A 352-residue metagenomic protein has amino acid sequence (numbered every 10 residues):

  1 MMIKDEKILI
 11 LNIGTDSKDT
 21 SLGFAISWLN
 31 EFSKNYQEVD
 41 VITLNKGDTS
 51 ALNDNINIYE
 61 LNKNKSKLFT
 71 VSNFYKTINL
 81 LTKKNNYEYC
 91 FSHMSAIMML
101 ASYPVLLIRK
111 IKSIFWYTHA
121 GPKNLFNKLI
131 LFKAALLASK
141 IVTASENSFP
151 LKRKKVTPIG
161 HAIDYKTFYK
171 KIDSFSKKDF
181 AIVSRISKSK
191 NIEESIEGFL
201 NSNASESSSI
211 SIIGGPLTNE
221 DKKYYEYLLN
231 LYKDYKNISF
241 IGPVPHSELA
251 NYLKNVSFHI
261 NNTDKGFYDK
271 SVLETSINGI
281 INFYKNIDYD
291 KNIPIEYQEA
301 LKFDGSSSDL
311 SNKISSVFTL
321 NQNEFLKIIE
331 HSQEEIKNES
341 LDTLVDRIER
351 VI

Functional and structural regions predicted by a protein language model:
L9-L11, I172-K190, S195-N201, I210-I213: Conserved donor-binding/catalytic core segment of Leloir-type glycosyltransferases
L44-K46, V183, S209-E226, G242: Glycosyltransferase donor-sugar binding loop
Y89-I111, G121-K128, F267: An aromatic- and histidine-rich active-site surface loop
P150, A162-K178, N251: Acidic anion/phosphate-binding donor-loop and adjacent secondary structure in glycosyltransferase catalytic cores
S189, G305, T319-I352: A charged, aromatic-enriched C-terminal amphipathic alpha-helix characteristic of glycosyltransferases across folds
Y225-V244: Nucleotide-activated donor-binding/catalytic signature segment of Leloir-type glycosyltransferases, i.e., the conserved
D264: Aromatic "clamp/platform" in nucleotide-sugar-dependent glycosyltransferases that forms part of the donor/acceptor
E296-S308, S316-Q322: Conserved acidic donor-binding segment of nucleotide-sugar-dependent glycosyltransferases
